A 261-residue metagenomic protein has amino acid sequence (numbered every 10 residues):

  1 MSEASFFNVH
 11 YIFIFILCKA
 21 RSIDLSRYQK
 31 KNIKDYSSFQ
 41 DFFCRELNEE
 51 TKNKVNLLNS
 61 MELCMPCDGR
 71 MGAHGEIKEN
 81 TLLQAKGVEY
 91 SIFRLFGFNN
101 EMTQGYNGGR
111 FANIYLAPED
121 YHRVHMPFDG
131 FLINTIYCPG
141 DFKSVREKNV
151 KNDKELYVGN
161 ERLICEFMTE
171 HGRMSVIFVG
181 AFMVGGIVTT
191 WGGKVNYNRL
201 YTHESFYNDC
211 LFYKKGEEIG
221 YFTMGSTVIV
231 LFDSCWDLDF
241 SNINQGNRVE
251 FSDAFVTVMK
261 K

Functional and structural regions predicted by a protein language model:
M1-K261: Contiguous, well-folded functional domains in the mature portion of proteins
